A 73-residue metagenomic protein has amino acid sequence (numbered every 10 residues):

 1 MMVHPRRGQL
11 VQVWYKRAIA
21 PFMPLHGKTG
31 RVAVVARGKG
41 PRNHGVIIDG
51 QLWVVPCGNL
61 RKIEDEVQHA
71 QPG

Functional and structural regions predicted by a protein language model:
M2-Q71: Basic/aromatic-rich interaction segments and small domains that mediate binding to polyanionic partners
